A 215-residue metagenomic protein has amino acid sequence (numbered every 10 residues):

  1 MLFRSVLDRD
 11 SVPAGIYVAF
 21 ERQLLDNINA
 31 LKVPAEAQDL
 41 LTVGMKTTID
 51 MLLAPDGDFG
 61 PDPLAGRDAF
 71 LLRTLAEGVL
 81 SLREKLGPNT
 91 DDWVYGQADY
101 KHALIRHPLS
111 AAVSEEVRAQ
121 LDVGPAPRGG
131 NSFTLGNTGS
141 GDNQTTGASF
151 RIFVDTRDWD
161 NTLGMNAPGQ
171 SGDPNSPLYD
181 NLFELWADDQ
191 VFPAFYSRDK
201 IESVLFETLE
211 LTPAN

Functional and structural regions predicted by a protein language model:
M1-N215: C-terminal/peripheral segments of proteins
